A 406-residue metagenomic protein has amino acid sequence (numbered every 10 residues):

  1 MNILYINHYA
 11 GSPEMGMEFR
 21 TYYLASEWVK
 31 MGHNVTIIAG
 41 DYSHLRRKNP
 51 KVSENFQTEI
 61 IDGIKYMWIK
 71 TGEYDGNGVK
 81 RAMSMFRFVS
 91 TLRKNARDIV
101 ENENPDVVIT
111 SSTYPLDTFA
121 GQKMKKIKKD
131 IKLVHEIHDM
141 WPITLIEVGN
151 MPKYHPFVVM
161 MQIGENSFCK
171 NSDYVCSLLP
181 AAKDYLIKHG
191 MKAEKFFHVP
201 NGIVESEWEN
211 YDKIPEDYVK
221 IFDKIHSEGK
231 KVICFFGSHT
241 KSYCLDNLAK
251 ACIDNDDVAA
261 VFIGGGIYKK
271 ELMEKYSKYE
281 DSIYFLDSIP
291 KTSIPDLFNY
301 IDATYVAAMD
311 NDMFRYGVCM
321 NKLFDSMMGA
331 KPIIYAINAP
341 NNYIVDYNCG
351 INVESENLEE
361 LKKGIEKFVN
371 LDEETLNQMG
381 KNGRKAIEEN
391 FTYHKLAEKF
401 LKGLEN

Functional and structural regions predicted by a protein language model:
M1-I64, K250-N255: N-terminal subdomain of nucleotide-sugar transferases
L4, F222, H226-Y243, A249-C252 (+1 more regions): Conserved donor-binding/catalytic core segment of Leloir-type glycosyltransferases
L116-F119, K123-I127, H155-V175: Membrane-proximal helix-turn-helix segments that form the acceptor-binding/catalytic region of lipid-linked
A181, G202: Carbohydrate-associated surface elements
Y243, P290-L297, T304-D325, I334-V345: Nucleotide-sugar-dependent
V258, I263, K270-Y300: Nucleotide-activated donor-binding/catalytic signature segment of Leloir-type glycosyltransferases, i.e., the conserved
A339-K367: Change "using UDP/GDP/dTDP sugars" to "using nucleotide sugars
E374-E389: A short, well-ordered alpha-helix in the C-terminal region of glycosyltransferases
